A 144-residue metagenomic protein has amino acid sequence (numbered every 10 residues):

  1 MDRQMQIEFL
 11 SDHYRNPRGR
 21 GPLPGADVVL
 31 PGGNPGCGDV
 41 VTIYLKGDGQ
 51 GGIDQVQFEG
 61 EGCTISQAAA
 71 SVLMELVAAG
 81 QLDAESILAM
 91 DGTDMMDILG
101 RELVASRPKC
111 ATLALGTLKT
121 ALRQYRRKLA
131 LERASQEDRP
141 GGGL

Functional and structural regions predicted by a protein language model:
M1-L144: Domain-level signature for proteins that mediate thiol-based redox and metal-cofactor handling
